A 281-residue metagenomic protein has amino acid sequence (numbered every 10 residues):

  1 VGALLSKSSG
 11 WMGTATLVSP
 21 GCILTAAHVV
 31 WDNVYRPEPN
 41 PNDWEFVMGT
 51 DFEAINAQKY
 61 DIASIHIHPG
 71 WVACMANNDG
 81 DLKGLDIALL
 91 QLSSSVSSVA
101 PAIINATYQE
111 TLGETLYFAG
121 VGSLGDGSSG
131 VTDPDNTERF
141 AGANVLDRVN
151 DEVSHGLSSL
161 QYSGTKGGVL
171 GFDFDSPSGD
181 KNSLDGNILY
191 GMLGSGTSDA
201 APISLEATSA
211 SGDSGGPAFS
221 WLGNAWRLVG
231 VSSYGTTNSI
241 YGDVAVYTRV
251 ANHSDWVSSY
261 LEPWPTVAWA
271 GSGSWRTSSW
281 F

Functional and structural regions predicted by a protein language model:
V1-A3, L116: Short, hydrophobic/aromatic-rich segments at coil-to-beta transitions
A3-P20, L82: A conserved glycine-rich beta-strand in the N-terminal activation segment of trypsin-fold
L5-S9, G122-S123, G223, Y234: Short, flexible beta-strand-to-coil junctions
K7, R36-E110, A119-D126, V131-F140 (+1 more regions): Conserved catalytic-core segment of clan PA serine endopeptidases
M12, T16-W31, R36-E45, P134-V153 (+3 more regions): C-terminal subregion of chymotrypsin/trypsin-like serine protease catalytic domains
L17-I23, E114-V121, G127: Acidic-leg catalytic submotif of subtilisin-like serine proteases
S64-G70, Q161-G179, S232-T237: Short, solvent-exposed aromatic-acidic interface loops
G113-E114, D213: A glycine-biased structural micro-motif
